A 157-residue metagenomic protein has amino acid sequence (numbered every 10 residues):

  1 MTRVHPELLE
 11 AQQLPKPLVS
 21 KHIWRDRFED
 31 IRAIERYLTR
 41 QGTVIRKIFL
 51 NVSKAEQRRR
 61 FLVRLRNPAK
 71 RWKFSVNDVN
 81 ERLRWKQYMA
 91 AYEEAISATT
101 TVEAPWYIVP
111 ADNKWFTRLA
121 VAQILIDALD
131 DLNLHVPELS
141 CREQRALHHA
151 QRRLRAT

Functional and structural regions predicted by a protein language model:
T2-F28, L38-A90, P137-Q144: A glycine- and Lys/Arg-enriched "phosphate-lid" helix/loop adjacent to the NTP-binding pocket of small-molecule kinases
E29-Y37, E93-I96: Conserved alpha-helical scaffold flanking the Walker A/P-loop in AAA+ ATPase domains
Y37-Q41, A98-T101: Arginine/glycine-rich "motif VI" loop of SF2 helicases in the C-terminal RecA-like domain
T43-R46, Q57, A95, R118 (+1 more regions): Functionally constrained cores in energy, signaling, and assembly domains
A90, S97-T157: NTP-dependent small-molecule kinase module
